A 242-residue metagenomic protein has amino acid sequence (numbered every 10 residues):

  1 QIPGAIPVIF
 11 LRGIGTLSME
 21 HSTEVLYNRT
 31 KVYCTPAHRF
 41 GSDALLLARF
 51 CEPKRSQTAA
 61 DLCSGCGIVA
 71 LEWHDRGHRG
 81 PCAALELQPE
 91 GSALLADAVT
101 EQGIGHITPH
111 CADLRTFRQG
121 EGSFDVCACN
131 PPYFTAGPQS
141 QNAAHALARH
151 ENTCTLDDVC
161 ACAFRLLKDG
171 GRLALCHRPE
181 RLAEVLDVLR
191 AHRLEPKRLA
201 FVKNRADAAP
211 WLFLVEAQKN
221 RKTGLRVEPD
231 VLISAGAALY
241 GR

Functional and structural regions predicted by a protein language model:
A5-V8: Acidic, Ala/Val/Gly-enriched low-complexity intrinsically disordered segments
M19-K54: Class I SAM-dependent transferase core
Y33, A37-F40, C154-P210, L214: Conserved Class I SAM-dependent methyltransferase catalytic core
L46-E121, V126-C129, T135-S140: Conserved SAM/SAH cofactor-binding pocket of Class I
L47, N130, V159, A217: Residue-level signal for inorganic ion chemistry
P131-D158, C162: Mobile active-site "lid"/loop adjacent to the S-adenosyl-L-methionine
D207-R242: SAM/dcSAM-binding transferase cores
